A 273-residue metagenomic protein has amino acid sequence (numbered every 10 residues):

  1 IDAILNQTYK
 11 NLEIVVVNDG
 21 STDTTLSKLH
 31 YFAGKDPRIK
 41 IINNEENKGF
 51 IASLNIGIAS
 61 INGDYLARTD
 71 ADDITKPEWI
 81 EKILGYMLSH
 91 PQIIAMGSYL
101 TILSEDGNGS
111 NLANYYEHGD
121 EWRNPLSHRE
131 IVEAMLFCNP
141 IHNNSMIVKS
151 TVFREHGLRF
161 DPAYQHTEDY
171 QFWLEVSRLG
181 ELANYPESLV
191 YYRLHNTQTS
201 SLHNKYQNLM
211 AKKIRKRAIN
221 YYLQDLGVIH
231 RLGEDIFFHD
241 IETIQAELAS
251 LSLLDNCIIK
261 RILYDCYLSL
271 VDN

Functional and structural regions predicted by a protein language model:
I1-D2, L26-H30, N55, G63 (+4 more regions): Short alpha-helix within the catalytic core of nucleotide-sugar-dependent glycosyltransferases
A3-N43: Acidic donor-binding segment of Leloir-type glycosyltransferases
N44-I61, K82: Glycine-rich, basic loop-to-helix element that forms the pyrophosphate-binding segment of sugar-nucleotide handling
A59, S98, G119-R217, Y221-I229: Conserved nucleotide-sugar donor-binding catalytic segment
L66: Short aromatic/hydrophobic "clamp" motif used to bind/position activated sugar donors
D70-I74, Y99: The conserved acidic donor/metal-binding loop of glycosyltransferases
E78-Y115: Conserved donor NDP-sugar-binding/catalytic core segment of glycosyltransferases
R129, I147, K205-S269: C-terminal, non-catalytic tails of nucleotide-sugar-dependent glycosyltransferases
